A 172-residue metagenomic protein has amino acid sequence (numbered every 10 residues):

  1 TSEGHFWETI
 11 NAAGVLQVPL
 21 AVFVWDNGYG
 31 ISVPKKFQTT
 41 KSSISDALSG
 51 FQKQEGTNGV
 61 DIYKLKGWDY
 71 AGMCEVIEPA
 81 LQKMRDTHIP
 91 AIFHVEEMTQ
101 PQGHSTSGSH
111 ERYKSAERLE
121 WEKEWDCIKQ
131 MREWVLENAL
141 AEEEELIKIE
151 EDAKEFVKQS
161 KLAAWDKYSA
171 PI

Functional and structural regions predicted by a protein language model:
S2-P171: Glycine-rich ThDP/TPP pyrophosphate-binding loop and its adjacent helix/strand module within ThDP-dependent enzymes
